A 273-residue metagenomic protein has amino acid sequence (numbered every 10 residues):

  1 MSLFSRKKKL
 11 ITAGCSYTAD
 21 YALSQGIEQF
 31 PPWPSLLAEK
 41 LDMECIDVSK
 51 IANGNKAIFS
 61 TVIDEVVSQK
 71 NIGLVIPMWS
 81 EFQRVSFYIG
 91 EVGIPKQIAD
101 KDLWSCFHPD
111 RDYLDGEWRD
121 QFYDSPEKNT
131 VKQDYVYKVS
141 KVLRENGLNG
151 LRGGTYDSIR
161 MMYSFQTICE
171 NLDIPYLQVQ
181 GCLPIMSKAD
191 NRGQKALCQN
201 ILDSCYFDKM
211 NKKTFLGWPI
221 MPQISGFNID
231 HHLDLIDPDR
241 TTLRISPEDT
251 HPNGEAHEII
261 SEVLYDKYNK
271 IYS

Functional and structural regions predicted by a protein language model:
S2-F4, I63-G254, E258-S273: Alpha-helical cap/lid subdomain in secreted, periplasmic, or secretory-pathway luminal O-acyl-processing enzymes
S2-S68, E258-I259: Serine-esterase "nucleophile elbow" of acetyl-processing enzymes
